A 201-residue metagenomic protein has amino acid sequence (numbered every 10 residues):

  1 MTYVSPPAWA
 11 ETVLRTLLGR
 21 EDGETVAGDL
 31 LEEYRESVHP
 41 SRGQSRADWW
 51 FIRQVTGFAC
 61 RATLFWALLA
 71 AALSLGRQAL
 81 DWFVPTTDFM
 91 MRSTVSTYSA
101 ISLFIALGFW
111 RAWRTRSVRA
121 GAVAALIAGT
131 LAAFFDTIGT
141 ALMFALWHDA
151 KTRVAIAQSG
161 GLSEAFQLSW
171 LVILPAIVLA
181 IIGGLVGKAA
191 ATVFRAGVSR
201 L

Functional and structural regions predicted by a protein language model:
M1-A71: Negatively charged linear elements and acidic catalytic determinants
C60-L201: Juxtamembrane/disordered regions of integral membrane proteins
